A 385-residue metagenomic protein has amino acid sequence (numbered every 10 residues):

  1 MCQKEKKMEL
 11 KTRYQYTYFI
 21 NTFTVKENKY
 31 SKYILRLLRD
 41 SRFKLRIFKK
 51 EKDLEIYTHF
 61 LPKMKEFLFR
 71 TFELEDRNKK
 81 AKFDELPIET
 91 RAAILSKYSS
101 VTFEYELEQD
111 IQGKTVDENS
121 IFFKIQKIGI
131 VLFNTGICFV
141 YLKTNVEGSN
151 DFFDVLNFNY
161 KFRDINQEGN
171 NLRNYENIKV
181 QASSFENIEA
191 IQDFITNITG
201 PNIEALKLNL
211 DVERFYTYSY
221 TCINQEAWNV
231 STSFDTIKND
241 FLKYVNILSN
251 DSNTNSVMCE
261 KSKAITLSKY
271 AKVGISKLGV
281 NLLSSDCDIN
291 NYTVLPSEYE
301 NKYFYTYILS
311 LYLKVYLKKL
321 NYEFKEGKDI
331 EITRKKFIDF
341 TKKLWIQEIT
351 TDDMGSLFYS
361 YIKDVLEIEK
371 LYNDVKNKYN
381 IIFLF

Functional and structural regions predicted by a protein language model:
C2, M8, K114-N119, S149 (+4 more regions): Generic structural signal for short, solvent-exposed loop/turn connectors between secondary structure elements
C2-I137, Y141-A264, S268-K269: Short Lys/Arg-enriched alpha/beta "domain-start" segment
Y16-N21, V140-L142, K272-V273, V280-L283 (+3 more regions): Generic structural hydrophobic/aromatic packing signal, biased to beta-strands
E147-D151, I165, S184, N224-A227 (+6 more regions): An almost-null, non-specific background feature that weakly reflects generic protein context rather than any particular
A227, L278, G327-K328: Short helix-adjacent coil turns
F234-K318, E323: Extended, charged amphipathic alpha-helical segments
Y299-F385: Membrane-associated alpha-helical segments
